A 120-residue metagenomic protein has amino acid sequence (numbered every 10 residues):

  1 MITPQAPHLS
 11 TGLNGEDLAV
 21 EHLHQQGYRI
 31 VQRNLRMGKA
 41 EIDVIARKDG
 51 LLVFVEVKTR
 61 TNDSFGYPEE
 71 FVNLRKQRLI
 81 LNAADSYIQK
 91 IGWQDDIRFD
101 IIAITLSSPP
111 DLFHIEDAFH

Functional and structural regions predicted by a protein language model:
M1-R33: Acidic-basic catalytic patches of nuclease active cores, encompassing PD-(D/E)XK and other metal-cofactor nuclease
L23, I42-D63, V72, I80: Conserved catalytic cores of phosphodiester-cleaving nucleases, focusing on short active-site segments
Q25, L35, R47-K48, E69 (+3 more regions): Positively charged, solvent-exposed patches that mediate nucleic-acid binding
R29, L52, D96: Hydrophobic "anchor" residues on beta-strands that sit immediately upstream of conserved functional sites
R33-N34, I104: Residue-level recognition of beta-strand microenvironments
M37-A40: Short acidic/glycine-enriched loop/turn segments that link adjacent beta-strands
T61-I91, D95: Mid-chain, well-packed structural core segment of small domains
K90-H120: Domain-level recognition of nuclease-like catalytic cores that cleave nucleotide substrates
